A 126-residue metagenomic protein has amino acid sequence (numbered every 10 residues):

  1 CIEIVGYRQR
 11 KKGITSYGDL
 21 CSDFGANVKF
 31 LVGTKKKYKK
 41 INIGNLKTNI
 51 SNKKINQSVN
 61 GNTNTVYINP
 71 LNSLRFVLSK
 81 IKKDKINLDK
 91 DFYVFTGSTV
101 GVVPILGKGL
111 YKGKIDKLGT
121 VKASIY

Functional and structural regions predicted by a protein language model:
C1-I68, L74, L110, L118-Y126: Catalytic-core "active-site belt" of small-molecule-metabolizing enzymes, emphasizing His/Asp/Glu-rich regions
N49, I81-K85: Extended mid-to-C-terminal alpha-helical interaction segments
L71-S79, F92-F95: Short, structured beta-strand/loop micro-motifs enriched in basic residues and often containing a Trp
T99-V103, K117-T120: Short, charged beta-turn/beta-strand-edge "cap" motif at the junction between a beta-strand and an adjacent loop
